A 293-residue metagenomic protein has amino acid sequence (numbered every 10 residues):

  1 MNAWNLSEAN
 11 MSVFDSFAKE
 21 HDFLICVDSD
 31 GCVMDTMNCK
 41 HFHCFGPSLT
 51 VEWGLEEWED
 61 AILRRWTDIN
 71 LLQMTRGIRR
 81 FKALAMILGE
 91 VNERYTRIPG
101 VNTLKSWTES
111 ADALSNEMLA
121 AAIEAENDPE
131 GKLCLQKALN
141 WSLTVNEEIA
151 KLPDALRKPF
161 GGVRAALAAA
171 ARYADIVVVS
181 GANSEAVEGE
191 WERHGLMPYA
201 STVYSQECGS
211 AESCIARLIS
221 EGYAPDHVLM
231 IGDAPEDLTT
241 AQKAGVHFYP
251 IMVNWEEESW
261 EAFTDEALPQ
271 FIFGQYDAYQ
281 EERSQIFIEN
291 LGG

Functional and structural regions predicted by a protein language model:
N2, A155-D175, A182-G293: C-terminal cap/substrate-recognition subdomain and adjoining C-terminal extension of metal-dependent phosphatase-like
L6-S16: Short, basic/aromatic recognition patches
S12-V13, E20, C32-E185, A278: Alpha-helical substrate-recognition element adjacent to the catalytic core
A18-E20, Y223: Residue-level detector of transmembrane insertion/anchoring sites
F23-L24: Catalytic cores of nucleotide-enabled group-transfer and carboxylate-activating enzymes in metabolic and assembly-line
D30-V33, E236: Short, glycine-anchored, charge-dense loop/turn motifs used at functional sites
